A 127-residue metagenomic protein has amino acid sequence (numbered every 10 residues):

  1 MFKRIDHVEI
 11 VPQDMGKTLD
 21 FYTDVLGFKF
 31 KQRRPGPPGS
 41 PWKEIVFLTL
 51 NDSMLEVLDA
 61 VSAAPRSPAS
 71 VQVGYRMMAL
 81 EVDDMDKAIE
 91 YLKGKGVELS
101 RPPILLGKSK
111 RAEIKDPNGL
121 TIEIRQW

Functional and structural regions predicted by a protein language model:
M1, F47, I89-W127: Vicinal oxygen chelate
M1-L19, Y75-L80: N-terminal beta-strand motif that seeds the catalytic metal site of vicinal oxygen chelate
R4, W42-E44, G74, K108: Exposed loop/turn and edge beta-strand positions of beta-sandwich/beta-sheet ligand-binding modules
I5, L55, Y75, L99-S100: Hydrophobic residues on conserved beta-strands that form the core of alpha/beta folds
V11-S53, G94: Core segments of cupin and vicinal oxygen chelate
K17, M85-I89: Short, conserved charged micro-motifs
N51-L55, S62-A64, M85: Short, charged/polar surface micro-motifs in flexible loops or helix N-caps
A60-A63, Q126-W127: Acetyl-CoA-dependent GNAT
